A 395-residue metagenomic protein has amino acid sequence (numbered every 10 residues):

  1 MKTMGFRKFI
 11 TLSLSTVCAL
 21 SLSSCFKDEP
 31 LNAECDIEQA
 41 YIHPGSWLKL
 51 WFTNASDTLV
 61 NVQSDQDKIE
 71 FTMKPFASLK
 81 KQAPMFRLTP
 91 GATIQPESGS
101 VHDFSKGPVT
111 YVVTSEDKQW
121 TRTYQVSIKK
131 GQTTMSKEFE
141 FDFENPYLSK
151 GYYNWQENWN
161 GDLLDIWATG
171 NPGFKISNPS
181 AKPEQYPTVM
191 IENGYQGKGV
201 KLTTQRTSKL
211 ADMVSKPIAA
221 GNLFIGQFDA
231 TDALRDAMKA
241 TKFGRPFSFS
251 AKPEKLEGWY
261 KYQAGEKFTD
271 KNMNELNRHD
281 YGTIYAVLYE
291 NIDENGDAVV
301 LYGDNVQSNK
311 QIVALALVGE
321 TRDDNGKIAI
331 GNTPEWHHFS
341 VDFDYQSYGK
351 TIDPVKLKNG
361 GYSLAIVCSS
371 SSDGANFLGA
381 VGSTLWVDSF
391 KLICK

Functional and structural regions predicted by a protein language model:
K2-S13: Bacterial N-terminal signal peptides that target proteins for export
L20-S24: C-terminal motif of bacterial Sec signal peptides marking the signal peptidase cleavage site
C25-F141: Beta-rich interaction/scaffold domains
G131-N171: Extracellular carbohydrate-recognition regions
M190-A211: Short carbohydrate-recognition loop motifs
D212-D297: Extracellular-facing segments of soluble proteins and assemblies that are Gly/Ser/Thr-biased and enriched in aromatics
N274-Y285, G296, H337-T384, F390: Extracellular beta-strand ligand-recognition surfaces/modules
D293-K356, A380: Extracellular carbohydrate recognition and processing domains and analogous Trp-centered ligand-binding platforms
